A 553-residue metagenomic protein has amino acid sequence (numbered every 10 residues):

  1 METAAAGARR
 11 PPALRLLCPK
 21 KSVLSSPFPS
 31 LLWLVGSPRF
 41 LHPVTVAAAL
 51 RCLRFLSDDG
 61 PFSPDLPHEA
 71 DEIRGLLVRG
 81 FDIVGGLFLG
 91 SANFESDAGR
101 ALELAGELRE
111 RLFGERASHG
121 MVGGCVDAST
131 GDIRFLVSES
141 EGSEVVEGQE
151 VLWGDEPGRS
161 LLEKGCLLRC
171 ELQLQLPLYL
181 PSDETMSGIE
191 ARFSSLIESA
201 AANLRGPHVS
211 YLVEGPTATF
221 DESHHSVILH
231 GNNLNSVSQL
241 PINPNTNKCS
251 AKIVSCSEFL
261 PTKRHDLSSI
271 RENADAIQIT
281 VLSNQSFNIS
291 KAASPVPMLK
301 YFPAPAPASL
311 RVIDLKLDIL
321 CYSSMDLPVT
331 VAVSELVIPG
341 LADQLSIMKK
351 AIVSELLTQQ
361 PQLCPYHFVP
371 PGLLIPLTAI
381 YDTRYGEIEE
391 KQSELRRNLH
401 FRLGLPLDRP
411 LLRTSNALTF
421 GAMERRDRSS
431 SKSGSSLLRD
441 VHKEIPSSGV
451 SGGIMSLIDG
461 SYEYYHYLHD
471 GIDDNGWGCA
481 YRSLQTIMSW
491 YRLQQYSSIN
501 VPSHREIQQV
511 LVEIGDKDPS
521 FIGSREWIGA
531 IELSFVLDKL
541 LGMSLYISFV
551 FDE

Functional and structural regions predicted by a protein language model:
E2-T3, G7-S57, G80, V84-G85 (+3 more regions): Active-site nucleophile-adjacent alpha helix/oxyanion-hole segment immediately C-terminal to the catalytic cysteine
H42-K432: Long, charge-dense tracts
G114, G206, W490-Q494, E513 (+1 more regions): A structural signal for alpha-helix termini and helix-coil/disorder junctions
G142, L234, L484-T486, F551-D552: Conserved beta-strand elements of beta-rich interaction domains across eukaryotes, especially beta-propellers
L345-M348, I352, L356, Y381 (+11 more regions): Long, contiguous hydrophobic alpha-helical segments, chiefly transmembrane helices and signal peptides
R413, T419-I472: Flexible propeptides and autoinhibitory/regulatory segments associated with cysteine proteases
G515-E553: Active-site-proximal segments of catalytic enzyme domains that coordinate small-molecule cofactors or metal ions
